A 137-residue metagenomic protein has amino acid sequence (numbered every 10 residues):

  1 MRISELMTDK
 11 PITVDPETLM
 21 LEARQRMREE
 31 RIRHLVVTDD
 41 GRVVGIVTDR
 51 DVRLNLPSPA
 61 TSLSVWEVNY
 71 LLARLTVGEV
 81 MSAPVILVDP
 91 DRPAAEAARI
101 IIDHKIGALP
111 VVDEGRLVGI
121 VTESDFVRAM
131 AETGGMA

Functional and structural regions predicted by a protein language model:
M1-K10, T48-I86, A98-I102, T122-A137: Tandem CBS (Bateman) regulatory domains
S4-M7, P16-L19, V36, T61-V65 (+3 more regions): Generic preference for well-ordered secondary structure
V14-R31, V37-D39, L87-K105, V112 (+1 more regions): The conserved cystathionine-beta-synthase
M27, L35-D51, I101, L109-D125: A glycine-centered beta-loop-beta connector
R31-R33, D40, S62-S64, L72-A73 (+3 more regions): Short, charged/polar low-complexity linear motifs in solvent-exposed/disordered segments
M81, G107-L109: C-terminal basic regulatory modules in eukaryotic proteins
